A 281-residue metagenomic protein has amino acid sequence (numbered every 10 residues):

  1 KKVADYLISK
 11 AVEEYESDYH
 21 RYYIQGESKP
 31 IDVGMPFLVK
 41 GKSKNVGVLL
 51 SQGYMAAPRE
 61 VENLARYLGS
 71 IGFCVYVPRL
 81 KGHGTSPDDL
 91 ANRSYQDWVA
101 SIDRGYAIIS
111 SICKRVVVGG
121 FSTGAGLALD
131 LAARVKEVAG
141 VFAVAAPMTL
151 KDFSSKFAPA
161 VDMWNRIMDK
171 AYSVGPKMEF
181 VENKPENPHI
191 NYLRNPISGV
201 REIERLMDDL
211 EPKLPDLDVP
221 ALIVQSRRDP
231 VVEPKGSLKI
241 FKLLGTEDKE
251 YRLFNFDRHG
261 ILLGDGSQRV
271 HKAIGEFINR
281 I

Functional and structural regions predicted by a protein language model:
K2-A4, R252-I281: Catalytic active-site module of serine/aspartate enzymes centered on a nucleophile-bearing elbow/loop
Q25-S86: Short, surface-exposed "cap/lid" segments of acyl-processing enzymes
L64, V219, E233-K242, L253: Short alpha-helix in the alpha/beta-hydrolase fold that links the catalytic acid
T85-I112, V117: Catalytic nucleophile-loop/oxyanion-hole region of alpha/beta-hydrolase and closely related hydrolase-like folds
G120-G124, A128: Gly/Ala-rich beta-loop-alpha elbow adjacent to hydrolase catalytic centers
F142-F153: Active-site nucleophile loop of the alpha/beta-hydrolase fold
L217, I223-Q225, D229: Short beta-strand/loop motif that positions the catalytic acidic residue of the alpha/beta-hydrolase fold
R228-V232, G260: Acidic catalytic loop of the alpha/beta-hydrolase fold
